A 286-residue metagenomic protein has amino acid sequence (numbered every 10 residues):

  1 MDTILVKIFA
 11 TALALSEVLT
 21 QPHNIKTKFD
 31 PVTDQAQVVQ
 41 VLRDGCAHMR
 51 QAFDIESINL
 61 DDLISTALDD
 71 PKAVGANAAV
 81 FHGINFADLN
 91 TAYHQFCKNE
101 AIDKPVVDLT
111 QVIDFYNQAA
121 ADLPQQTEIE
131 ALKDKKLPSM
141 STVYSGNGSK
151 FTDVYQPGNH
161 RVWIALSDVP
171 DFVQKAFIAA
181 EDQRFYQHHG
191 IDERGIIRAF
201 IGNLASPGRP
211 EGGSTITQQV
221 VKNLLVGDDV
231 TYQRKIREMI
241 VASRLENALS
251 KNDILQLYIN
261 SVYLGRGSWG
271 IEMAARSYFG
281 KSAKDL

Functional and structural regions predicted by a protein language model:
D2-L286: Juxtamembrane regions of bacterial inner-membrane/periplasmic proteins, predominantly the peptidoglycan biogenesis
